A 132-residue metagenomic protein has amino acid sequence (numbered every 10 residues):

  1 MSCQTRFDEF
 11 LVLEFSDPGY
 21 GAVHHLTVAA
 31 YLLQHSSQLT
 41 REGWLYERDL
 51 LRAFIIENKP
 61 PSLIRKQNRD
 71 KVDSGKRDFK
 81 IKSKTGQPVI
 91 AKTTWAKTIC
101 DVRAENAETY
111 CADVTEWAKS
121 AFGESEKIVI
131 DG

Functional and structural regions predicted by a protein language model:
M1-G132: Intrinsically disordered, low-complexity linkers and terminal regions that flank or interleave Cys/His-based
